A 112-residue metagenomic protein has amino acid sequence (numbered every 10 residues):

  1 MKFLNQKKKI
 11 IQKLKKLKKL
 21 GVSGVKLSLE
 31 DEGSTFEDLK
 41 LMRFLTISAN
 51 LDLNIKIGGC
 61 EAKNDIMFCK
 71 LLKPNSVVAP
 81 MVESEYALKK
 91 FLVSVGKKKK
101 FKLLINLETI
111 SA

Functional and structural regions predicted by a protein language model:
M1-N64: Conserved N-terminal beta1-alpha1 strand-loop-helix module at the mouth
I10, L71-S84: Short N-terminal secondary-structure initiator segments
K16-L20, L71, K97: Alpha-helix termination/capping residues and helix-transition junctions
S23-K26, D52-N54, N75-V78, K100-N106: Structural preference for beta-strand elements that scaffold enzyme active sites
I47, K70-P74, G96: Generic short alpha-helical segment signal, independent of protein family or function, capturing local helix propensity
C60-N75, A87, I110-A112: Catalytic cores of alpha/beta
A79-A112: Conserved anion-binding
